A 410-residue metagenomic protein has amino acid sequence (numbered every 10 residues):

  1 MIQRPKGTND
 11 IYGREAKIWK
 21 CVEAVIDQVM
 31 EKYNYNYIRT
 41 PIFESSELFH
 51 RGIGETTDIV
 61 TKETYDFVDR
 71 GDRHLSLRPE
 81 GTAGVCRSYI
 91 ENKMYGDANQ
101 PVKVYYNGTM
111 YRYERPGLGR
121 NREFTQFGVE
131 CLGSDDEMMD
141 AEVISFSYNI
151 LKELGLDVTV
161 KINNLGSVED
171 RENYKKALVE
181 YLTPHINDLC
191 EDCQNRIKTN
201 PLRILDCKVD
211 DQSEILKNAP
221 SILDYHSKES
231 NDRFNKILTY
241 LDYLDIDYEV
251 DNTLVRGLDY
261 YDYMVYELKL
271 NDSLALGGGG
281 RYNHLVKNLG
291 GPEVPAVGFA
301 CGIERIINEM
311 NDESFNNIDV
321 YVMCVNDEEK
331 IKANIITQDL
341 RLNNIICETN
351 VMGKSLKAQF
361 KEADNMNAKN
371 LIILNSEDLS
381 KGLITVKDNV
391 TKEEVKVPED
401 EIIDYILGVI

Functional and structural regions predicted by a protein language model:
M1-I410: TRNA-recognition modules of translation machinery and tRNA-sensing kinases, especially anticodon-binding
